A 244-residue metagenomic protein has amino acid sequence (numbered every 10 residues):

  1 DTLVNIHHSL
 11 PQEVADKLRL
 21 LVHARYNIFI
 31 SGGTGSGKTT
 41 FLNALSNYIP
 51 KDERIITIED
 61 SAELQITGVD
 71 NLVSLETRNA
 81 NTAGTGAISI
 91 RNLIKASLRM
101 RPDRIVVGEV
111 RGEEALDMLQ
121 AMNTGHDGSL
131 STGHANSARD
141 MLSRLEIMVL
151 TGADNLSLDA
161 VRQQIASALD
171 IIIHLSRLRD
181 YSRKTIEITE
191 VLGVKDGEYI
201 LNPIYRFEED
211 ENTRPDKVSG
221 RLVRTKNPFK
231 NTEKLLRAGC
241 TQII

Functional and structural regions predicted by a protein language model:
D1-A24: P-loop NTP-binding catalytic core
I30: Hydrophobic anchor at the beta1->P-loop junction of P-loop NTPases
G35: Walker A (P-loop) phosphate-binding loop of P-loop NTPases
K38: Conserved lysine of the Walker
N47-I56, V69: Post-Walker A helix-loop "phosphate-sensing" segment adjacent to the P-loop in P-loop NTPases
E59-S61, Q65-V73, S97-G193: Conserved P-loop NTPase nucleotide-binding/switch module
Y181-I244: NTP-binding/hydrolysis catalytic cores, primarily Walker-type P-loop NTPases
